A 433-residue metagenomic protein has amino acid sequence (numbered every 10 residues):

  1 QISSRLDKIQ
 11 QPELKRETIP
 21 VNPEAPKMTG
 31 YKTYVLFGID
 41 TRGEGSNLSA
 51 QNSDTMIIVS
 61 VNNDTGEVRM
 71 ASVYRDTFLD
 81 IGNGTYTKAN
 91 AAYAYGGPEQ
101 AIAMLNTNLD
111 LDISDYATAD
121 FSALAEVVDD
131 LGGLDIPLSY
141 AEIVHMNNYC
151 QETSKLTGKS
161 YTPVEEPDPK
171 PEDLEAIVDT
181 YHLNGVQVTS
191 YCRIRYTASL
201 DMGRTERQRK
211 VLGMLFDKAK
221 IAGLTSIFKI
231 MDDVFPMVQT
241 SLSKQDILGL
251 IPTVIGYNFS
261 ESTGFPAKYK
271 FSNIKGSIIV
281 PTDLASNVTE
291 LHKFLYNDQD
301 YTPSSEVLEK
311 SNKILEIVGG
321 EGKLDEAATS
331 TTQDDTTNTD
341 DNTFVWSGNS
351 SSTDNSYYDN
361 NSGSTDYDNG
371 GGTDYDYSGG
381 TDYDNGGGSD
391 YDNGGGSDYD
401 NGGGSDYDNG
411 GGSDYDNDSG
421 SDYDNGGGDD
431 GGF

Functional and structural regions predicted by a protein language model:
Q1-G66: Entry/capping segment at the start of metal-dependent catalytic domains with acidic active-site entry clusters
I19-E24, Y31, I81, T225-K229 (+1 more regions): C-terminal solvent-exposed extensions
P26-G30, D129-S226, F433: Flexible, polar/acidic helix-loop-strand segments at domain edges
T29-K32, Q51-M56, T65-V73, G84-Y86 (+8 more regions): Extracytoplasmic
G43-N47, T87-Y95, D110-D115, V178 (+4 more regions): Second-shell loop/turn segments in exported
T55, Y86, N90, P98-N106 (+9 more regions): Extracytoplasmic/secreted envelope proteins and their assembly/folding machinery, especially bacterial periplasmic
Y95-D168, T240-I247, N258: Amphipathic, coiled-coil-like alpha-helical scaffolding segments used for oligomerization/assembly
Y358-N360, S364-G426: Long, intrinsically disordered low-complexity tandem-repeat segments
